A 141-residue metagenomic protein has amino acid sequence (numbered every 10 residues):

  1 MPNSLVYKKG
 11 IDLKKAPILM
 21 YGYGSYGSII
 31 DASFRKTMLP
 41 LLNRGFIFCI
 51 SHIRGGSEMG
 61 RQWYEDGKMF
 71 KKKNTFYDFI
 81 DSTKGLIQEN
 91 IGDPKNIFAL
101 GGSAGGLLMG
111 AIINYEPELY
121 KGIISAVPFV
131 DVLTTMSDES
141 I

Functional and structural regions predicted by a protein language model:
M1-F98, G102-S103, Y115, V130-D131 (+1 more regions): Cap/lid segment of the alpha/beta-hydrolase catalytic domain
G101-M109, I123: Gly/Ala-rich beta-loop-alpha elbow adjacent to hydrolase catalytic centers
G106-E118: Short glycine-enriched nucleophile-adjacent loop and the immediately C-terminal alpha-helix near the catalytic center
E118-D131: A conserved short beta-strand
